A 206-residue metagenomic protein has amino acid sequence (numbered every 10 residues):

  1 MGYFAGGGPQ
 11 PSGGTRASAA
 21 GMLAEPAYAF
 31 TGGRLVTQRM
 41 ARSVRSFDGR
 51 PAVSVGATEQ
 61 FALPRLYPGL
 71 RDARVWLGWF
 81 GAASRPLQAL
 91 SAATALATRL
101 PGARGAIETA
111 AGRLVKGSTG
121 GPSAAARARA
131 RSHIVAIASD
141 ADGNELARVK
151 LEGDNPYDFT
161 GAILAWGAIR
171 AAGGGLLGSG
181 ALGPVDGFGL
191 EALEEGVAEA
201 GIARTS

Functional and structural regions predicted by a protein language model:
M1-V149, D158: Active-site-lining helix/loop region of Rossmann-like oxidoreductase modules
G121-S206: C-terminal helical cap and adjacent loop that interface with cofactors, partners, or active-site loops
